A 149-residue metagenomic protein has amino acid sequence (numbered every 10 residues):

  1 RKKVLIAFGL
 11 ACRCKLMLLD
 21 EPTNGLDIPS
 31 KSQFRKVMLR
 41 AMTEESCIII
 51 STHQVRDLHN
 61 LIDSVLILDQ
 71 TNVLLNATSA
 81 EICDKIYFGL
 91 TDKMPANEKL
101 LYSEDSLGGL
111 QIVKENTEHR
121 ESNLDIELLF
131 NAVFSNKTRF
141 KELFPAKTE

Functional and structural regions predicted by a protein language model:
K2, C14-K15: A residue-level structural signal marking coil residues immediately N-terminal to beta-strands within the ABC ATPase
I6: Hydrophobic anchor residue at the start of the ABC signature
M17-E21: Catalytic Walker B motif of ABC-type/P-loop ATPase nucleotide-binding domains
N24-L26: ABC ATPase nucleotide-binding domain "signature" loop
I28-S30: Helix N-cap at the start of a conserved alpha-helix in ABC-type nucleotide-binding domains
Q33-V113: ABC transporter nucleotide-binding domain
L101-E149: C-terminal coupling/interaction segments
